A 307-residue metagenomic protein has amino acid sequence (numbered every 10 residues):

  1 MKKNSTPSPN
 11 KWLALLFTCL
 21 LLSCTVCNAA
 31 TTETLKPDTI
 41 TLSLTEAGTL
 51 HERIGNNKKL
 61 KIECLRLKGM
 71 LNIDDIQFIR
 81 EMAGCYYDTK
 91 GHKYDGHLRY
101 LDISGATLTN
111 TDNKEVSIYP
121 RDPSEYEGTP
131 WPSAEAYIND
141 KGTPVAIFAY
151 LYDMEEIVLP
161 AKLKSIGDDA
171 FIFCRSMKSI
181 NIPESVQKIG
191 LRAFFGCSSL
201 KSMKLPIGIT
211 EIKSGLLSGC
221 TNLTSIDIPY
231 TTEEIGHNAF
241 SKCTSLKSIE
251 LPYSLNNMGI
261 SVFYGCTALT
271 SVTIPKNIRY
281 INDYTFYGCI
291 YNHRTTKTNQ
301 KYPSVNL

Functional and structural regions predicted by a protein language model:
K2-L15: Bacterial N-terminal signal peptides that target proteins for export
A14-T25: Bacterial N-terminal signal peptides
C27-T32, P37: Boundary at the C-terminal end of the N-terminal hydrophobic targeting segment
T34, N57-K61: Surface-exposed helical/coil interface segments that assemble multiprotein signaling complexes
D38-L44, E63-L71, K90-N113, D122-D140 (+7 more regions): Structural signature of tandem-repeat unit edges
G48-K58, D75-G84, K90: Short, T/G/N/S-enriched strand-turn elements that build extracellular solenoid repeat scaffolds
I79-C85, E115-R121: A structural signal for leucine-rich repeat
A146, G167-A170, G190-F195, K213-S218 (+3 more regions): Consensus positions within tandem repeat domains that build extended binding/scaffold surfaces
